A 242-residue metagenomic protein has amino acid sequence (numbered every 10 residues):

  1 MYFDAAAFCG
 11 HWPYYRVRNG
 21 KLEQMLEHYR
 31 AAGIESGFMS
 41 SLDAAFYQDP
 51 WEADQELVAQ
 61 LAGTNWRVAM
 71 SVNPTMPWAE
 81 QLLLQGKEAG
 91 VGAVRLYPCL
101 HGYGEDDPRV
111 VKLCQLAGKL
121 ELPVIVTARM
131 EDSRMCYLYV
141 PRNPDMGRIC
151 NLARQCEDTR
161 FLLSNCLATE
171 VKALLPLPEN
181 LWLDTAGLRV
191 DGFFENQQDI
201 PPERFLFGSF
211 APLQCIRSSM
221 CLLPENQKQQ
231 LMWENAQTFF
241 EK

Functional and structural regions predicted by a protein language model:
M1-C9, P13-S36, L84-Q85, P202-R204 (+1 more regions): Mid-to-C-terminal alpha-helical segments outside catalytic/metal-binding sites
F3-A7, G37-S40, W66-M70, G92-L96 (+4 more regions): Hydrophobic faces of well-ordered beta-strands that scaffold small-molecule active sites in alpha/beta enzyme cores
G10-W12, A44-Y47, T75-W78, H101 (+4 more regions): Active-site environment of divalent metal-dependent phosphoester hydrolases
H11-Y14, L42-F46, G92-E105, M130-V140 (+1 more regions): Surface-exposed cleft-lining segments at the edges of enzyme active sites
E35, Q48-V126, M130-E131: Active-site gating/metal-coordination segments in enzymes
P50-Q55, W78-K87, D106-D107, M135-Q155 (+2 more regions): Distinct, well-ordered alpha-helical segments
R160-K242: H/E-rich (His + Asp/Glu) clusters that bind or coordinate divalent metals
